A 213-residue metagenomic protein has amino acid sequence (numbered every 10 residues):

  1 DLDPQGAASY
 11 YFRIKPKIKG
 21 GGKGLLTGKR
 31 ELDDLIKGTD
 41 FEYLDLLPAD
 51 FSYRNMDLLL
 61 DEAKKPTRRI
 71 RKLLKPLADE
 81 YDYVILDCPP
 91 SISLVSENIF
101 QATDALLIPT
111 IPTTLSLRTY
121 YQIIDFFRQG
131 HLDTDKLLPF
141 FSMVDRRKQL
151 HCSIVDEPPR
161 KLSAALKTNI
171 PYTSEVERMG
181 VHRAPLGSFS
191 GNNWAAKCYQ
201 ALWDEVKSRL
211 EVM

Functional and structural regions predicted by a protein language model:
L2-M213: P-loop NTP-binding core
